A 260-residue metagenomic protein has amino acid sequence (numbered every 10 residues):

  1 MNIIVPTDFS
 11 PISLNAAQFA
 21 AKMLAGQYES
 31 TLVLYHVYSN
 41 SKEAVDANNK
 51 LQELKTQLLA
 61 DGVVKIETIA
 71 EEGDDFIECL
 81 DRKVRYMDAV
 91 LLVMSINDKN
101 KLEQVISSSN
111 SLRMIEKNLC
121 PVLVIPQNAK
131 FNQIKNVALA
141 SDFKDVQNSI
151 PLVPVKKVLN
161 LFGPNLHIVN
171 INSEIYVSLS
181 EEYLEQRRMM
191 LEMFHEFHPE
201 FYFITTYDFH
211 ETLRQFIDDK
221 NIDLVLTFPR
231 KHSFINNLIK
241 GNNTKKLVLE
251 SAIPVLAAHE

Functional and structural regions predicted by a protein language model:
M1-V45, N136-Y202, I222-L224, E250: Small/aliphatic-rich secondary-structure junction motif
V33-Y35, E67-E71, L123, H167-V169 (+2 more regions): General small-molecule cofactor/ligand-binding pocket signal
N49-K50, S107-N110, L152-V153, E182-Q186 (+1 more regions): Charged helix-capping and loop-helix junction motifs
T56, L112, V153-K156, R188 (+2 more regions): Active-site phosphate/pyrophosphate- and oxyanion-stabilizing loops and adjacent acidic/basic residues in soluble
L59-E67, H195-E200: A short helix-to-beta-strand connector/capping loop
A70-E78, Y207-H210: Charged docking surfaces used in two-component/phosphorelay signaling
C79-K83, T212, F216: CheY-like receiver
V84-M87, L91-K130, D218-K220, L224-E260: Gly/Ser-rich helix-loop-strand patches that form or flank binding pockets for ribonucleotide-derived cofactors
